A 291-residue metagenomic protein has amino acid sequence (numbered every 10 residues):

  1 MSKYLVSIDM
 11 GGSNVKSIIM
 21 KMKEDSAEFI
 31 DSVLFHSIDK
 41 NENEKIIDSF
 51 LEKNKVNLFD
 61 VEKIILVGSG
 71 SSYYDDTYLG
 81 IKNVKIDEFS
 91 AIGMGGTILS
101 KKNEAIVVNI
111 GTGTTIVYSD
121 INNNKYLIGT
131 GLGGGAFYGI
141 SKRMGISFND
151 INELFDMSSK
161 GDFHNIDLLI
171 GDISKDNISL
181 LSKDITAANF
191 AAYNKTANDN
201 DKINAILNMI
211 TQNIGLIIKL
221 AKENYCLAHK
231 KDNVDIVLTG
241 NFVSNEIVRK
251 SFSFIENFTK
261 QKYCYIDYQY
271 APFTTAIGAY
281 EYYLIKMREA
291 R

Functional and structural regions predicted by a protein language model:
M1, Y74, G80-V108, G113-N123 (+1 more regions): Conserved phosphate-binding catalytic cores of ATP/NTP-utilizing and phosphoryl-transfer enzymes
S2-K45, S49: Short glycine-rich, Thr/Ser-proximal phosphate-binding strand/loop in the N-terminal lobe of ATP-dependent enzymes
L5-D9, K63-I65, A105-N109, G129 (+1 more regions): Short glycine-aspartate micro-motif
N14, I64-Y74, Y225-I255: Glycine-rich phosphate-binding loops at beta-strand->alpha-helix junctions
E52-E88, I121-Y126: Short beta-strand-loop/turn "lid" adjacent to the catalytic site in phosphate-handling enzymes
G93-L99, F137-S141, K250-F254, C264-R291: Glycine-rich phosphate-binding/hydrolytic loop that grips phosphoryl groups
N122-I178: Glycine-rich phosphate-binding loop plus the immediately following alpha-helix
S179-I236: Adenine-nucleotide phosphate-binding core of ATP-dependent small-molecule kinases
